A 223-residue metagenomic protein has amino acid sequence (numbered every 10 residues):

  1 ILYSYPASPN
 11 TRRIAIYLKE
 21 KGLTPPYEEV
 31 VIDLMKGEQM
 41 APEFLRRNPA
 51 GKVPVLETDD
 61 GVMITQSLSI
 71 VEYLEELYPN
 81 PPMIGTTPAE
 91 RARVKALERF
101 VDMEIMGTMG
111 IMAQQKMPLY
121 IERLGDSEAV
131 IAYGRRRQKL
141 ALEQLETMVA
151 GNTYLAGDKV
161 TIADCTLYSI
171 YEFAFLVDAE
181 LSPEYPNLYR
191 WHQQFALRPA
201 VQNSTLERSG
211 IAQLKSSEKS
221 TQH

Functional and structural regions predicted by a protein language model:
I1-A132: GST-like domain detector, emphasizing the conserved glutathione-binding G-site in the N-terminal thioredoxin-like
A15, L68, M109, V149 (+2 more regions): Short, flexible helix/strand-to-coil boundary loops that buttress conserved ligand/catalytic motifs in alpha/beta
P54-E57, L155, Q202: Short beta-strand(s) of the beta-wing in winged-helix/HTH DNA-binding folds
S69, A89, N187, A200 (+1 more regions): Residue-level recognition of oxygen-bearing side chains
E75, I170-Y171, T205: Active-site-flanking alpha-helical
V101-P199: GST-like fold's C-terminal all-alpha helical module
E207-H223: Acidic/histidine-enriched, glycine/proline-rich intrinsically disordered or flexible terminal extensions
